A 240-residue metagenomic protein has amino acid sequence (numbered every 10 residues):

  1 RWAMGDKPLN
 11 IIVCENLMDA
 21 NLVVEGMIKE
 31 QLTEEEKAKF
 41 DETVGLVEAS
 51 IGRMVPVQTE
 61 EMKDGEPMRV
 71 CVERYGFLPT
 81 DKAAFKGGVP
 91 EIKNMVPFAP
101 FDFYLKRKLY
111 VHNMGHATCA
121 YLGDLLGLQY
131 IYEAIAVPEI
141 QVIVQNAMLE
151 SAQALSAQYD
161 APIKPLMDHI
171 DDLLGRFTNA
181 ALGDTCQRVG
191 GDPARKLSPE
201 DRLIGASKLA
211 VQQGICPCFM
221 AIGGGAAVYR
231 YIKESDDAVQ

Functional and structural regions predicted by a protein language model:
R1-Q240: Substrate/ligand-engaging "lid" and interaction regions
